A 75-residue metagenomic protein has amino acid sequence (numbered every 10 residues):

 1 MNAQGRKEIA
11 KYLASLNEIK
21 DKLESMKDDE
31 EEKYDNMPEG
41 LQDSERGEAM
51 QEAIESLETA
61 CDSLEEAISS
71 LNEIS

Functional and structural regions predicted by a protein language model:
M1-S75: Long, low-complexity or tandemly repetitive, helically biased scaffold regions used for multimeric assembly/adhesion
